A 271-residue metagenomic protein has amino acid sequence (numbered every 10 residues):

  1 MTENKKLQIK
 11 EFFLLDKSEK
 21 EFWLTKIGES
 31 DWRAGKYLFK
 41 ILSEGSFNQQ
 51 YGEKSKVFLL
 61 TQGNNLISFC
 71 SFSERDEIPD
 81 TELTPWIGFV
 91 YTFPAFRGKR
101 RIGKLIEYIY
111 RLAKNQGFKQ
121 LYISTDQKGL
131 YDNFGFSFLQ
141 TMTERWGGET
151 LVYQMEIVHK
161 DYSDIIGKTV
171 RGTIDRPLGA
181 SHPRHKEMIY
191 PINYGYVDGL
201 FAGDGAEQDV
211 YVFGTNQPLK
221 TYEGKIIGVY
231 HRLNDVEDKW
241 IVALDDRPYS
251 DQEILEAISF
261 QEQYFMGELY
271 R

Functional and structural regions predicted by a protein language model:
T2-S46, V57: Short amphipathic alpha-helix that is part of the acyltransferase structural core
N48-E53: Short loop/turn motifs at secondary-structure junctions and domain boundaries
V57-L59, N65-R75, W86, Y91: Conserved beta-strand in the GNAT
T92, G98-R111: Conserved acetyl-CoA-binding loop-helix of GNAT-fold acetyltransferases
K119, T125-E149: Conserved active-site alpha-helix within GNAT-family acetyltransferase domains
H159-R271: Hydrophobic N-terminal alpha-helices or hydrophobic patches in metabolic proteins across all domains of life
